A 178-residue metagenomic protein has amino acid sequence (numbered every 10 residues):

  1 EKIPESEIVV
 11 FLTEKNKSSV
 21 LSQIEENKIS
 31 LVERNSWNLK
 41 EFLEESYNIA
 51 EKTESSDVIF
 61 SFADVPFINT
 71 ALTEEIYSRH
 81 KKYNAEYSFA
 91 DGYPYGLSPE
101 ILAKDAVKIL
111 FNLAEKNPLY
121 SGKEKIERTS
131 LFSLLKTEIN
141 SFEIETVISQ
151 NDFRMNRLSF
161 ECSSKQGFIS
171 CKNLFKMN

Functional and structural regions predicted by a protein language model:
E1-S18: N-terminal glycine-rich phosphate-binding loop and ensuing alpha1 helix
E5, E54-S56, K82-A85: Short, high-confidence coil segments that cap the C-terminus of an alpha-helix and link into the following beta-strand
K15-F60, P66-Y77: Short phosphate-binding loop-to-helix
S55, L97-N112, K165-F168: Conserved nucleotide-sugar donor-binding and metal-coordinating catalytic region shared by glycosyltransferases
F67, I101, E161-C162: Short aromatic/basic micro-patch
I68-P94: Conserved donor-nucleotide/metal-binding helix-loop-beta segment in metal-dependent transferases, i.e., the alpha-helix
A106-L119, C171-M177: Aromatic-glycine-rich donor-binding/catalytic loop that engages nucleotide-sugar donors across glycosyltransferases
E127-N178: Conserved alpha/beta core of the MobA/IspD/sugar-nucleotide pyrophosphorylase nucleotidyltransferase superfamily
